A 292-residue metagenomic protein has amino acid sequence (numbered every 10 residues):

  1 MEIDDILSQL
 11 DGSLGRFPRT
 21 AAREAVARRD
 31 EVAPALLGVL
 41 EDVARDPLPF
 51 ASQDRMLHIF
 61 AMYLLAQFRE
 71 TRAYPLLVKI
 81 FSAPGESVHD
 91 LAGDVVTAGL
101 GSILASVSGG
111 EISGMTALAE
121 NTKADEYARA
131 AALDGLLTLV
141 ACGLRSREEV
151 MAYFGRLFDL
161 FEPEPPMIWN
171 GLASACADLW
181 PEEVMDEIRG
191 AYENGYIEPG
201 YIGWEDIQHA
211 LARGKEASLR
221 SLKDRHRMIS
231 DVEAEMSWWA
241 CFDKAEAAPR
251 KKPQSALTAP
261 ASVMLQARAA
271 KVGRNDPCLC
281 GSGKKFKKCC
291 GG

Functional and structural regions predicted by a protein language model:
M1-D42, L64-Q67, S102, S106 (+5 more regions): Acidic/negatively charged segments and metal-coordination signatures
G12-A21, S52-F60, H89-G99, A124-L133 (+2 more regions): Generic helix N-cap/helix-start motif at coil->alpha-helix transitions
V39-G110, G114, L118, E126-Y127 (+1 more regions): Surface-facing alpha-helical segments and adjacent helix-coil boundary elements at the starts of domains
L76, I80, S146-Y153: Extended, well-ordered alpha-helical scaffold segments
S82-E86, L137, D159: A broad detector of the eukaryotic-type serine/threonine protein kinase catalytic domain
K123-E149: Histidine/lysine/aspartate-rich catalytic loop segments that bind and position anionic ligands
